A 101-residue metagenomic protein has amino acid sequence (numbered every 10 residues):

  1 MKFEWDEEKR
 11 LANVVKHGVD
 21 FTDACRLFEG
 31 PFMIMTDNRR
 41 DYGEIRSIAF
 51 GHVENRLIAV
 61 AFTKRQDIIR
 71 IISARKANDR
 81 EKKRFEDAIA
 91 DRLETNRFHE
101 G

Functional and structural regions predicted by a protein language model:
M1-G101: Ribonuclease/tRNase effector modules and their secretory precursors
